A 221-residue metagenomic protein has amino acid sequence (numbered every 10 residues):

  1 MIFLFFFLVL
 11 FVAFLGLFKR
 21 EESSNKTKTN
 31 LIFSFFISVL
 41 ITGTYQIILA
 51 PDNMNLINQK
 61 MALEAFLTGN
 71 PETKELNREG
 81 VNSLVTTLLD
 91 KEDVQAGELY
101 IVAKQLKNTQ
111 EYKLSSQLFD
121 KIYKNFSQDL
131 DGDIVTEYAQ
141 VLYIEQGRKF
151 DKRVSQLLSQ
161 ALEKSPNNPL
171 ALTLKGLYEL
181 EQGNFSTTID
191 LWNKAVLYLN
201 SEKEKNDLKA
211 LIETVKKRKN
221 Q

Functional and structural regions predicted by a protein language model:
M1-E21: Membrane-embedded alpha-helical segments of integral membrane proteins
L10, T187-Q221: Terminal, low-structured helical/coil segments at or just beyond the last alpha-helical repeat
K28-L89: N-terminal leader/linker segments that initiate helical-solenoid repeat arrays
G69-T73, I101-K164: Alpha-helical adaptor scaffolds
T87-L88, I122, Q160-A161, K194-A195: Canonical positions in the second alpha-helix
E92-V94, S127-D129, P166, N200: Short coil turns that delineate tetratricopeptide repeat
E98, D131-I134, A171, E204-L208: TPR alpha-solenoid repeat register
I101, E137-Y138, L174, L208-L211: Canonical tetratricopeptide repeat
